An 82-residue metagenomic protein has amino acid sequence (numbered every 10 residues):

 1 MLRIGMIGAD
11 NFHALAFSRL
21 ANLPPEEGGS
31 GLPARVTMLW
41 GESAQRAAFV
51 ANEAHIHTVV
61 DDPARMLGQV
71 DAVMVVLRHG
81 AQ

Functional and structural regions predicted by a protein language model:
M1-A54: N-terminal Rossmann-like dinucleotide-binding module
A54-Q82: Beta-loop-alpha module in the N-terminal Rossmann-like domain of NAD(P)-dependent dehydrogenases, especially those
